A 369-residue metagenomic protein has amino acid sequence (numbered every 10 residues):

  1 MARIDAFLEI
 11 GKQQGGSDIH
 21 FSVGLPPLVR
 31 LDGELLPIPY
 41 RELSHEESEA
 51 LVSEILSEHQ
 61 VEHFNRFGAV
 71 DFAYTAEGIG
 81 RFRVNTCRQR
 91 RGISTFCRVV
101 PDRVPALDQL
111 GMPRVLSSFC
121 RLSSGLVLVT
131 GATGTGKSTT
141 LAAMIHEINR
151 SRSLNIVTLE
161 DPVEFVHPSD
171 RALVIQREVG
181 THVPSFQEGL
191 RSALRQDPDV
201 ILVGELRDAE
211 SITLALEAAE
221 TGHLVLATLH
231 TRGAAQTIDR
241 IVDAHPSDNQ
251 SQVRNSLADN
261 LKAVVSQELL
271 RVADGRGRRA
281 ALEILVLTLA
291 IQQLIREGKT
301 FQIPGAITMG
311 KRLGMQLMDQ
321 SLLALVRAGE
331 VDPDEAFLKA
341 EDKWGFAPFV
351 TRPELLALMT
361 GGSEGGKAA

Functional and structural regions predicted by a protein language model:
M1-A369: Short, flexible helix-loop junctions that flank or precede catalytic/ligand sites
